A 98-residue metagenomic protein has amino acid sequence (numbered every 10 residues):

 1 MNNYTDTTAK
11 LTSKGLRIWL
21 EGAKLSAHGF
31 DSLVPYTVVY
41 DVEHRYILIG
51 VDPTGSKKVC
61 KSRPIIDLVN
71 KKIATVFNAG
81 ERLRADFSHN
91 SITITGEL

Functional and structural regions predicted by a protein language model:
N2, T7-A9, Y36: Intrinsically disordered, low-complexity regulatory/interaction regions
N2-N3, N70, N78, N90: Detector for Asparagine
K14-L33, S56-G80: Short beta-strand-centered segments at strand-helix junctions
L16-I18, R45-I49, I66, N90-E97: Generic recognition of long tandem-repeat/solenoid scaffolds
F30-I47, V76-I94: A short beta-strand-loop micro-motif that forms or neighbors metal/cofactor- and ligand-binding patches at active-site
G50-V59, L98: Short, compositionally biased
